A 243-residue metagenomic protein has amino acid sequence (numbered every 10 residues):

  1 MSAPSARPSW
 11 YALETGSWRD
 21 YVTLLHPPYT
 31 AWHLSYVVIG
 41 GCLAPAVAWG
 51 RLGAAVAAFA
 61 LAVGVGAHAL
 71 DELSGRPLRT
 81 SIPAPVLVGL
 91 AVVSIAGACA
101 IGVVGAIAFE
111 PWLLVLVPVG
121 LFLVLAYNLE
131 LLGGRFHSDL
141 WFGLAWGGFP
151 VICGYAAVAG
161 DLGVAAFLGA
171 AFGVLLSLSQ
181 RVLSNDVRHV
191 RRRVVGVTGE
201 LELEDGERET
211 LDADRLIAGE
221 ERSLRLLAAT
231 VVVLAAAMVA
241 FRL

Functional and structural regions predicted by a protein language model:
M1-A126, L144-L243: Hydrophobic alpha-helical transmembrane segments
L129-W141: Membrane-helix interface "capping/anchor" motifs
